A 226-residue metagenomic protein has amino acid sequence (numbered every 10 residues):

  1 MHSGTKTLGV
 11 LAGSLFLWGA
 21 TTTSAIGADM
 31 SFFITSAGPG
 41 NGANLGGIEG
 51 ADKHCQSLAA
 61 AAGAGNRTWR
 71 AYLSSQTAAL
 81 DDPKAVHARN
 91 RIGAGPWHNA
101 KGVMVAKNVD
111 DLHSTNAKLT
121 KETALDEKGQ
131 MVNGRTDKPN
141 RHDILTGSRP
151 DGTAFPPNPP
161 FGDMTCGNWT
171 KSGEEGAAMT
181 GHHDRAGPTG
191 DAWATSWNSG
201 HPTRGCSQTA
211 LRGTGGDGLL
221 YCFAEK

Functional and structural regions predicted by a protein language model:
M1-T5: N-terminal secretory signal peptides that target proteins for export/translocation
G9-A20: Bacterial N-terminal signal peptides
A25-K226: Secreted/extracellular ectodomain signature
